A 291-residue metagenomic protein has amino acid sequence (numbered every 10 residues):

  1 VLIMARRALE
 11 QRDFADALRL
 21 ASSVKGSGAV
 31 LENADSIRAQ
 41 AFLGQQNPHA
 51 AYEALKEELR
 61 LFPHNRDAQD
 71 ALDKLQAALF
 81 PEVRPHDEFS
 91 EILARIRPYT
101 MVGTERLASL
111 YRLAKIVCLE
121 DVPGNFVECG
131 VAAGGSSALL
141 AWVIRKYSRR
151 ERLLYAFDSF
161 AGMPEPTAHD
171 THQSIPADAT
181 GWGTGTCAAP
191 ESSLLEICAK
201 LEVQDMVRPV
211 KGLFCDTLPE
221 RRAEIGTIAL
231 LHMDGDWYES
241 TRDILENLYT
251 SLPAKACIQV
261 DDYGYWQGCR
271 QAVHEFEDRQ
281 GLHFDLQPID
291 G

Functional and structural regions predicted by a protein language model:
I3, I37, A71-K74: "A position-specific structural signal for the A-helix of alpha-solenoid helical repeats
S23-V24, E57-E58: Canonical positions in the second alpha-helix
L31, H64-N65: Residue-level recognition of tetratricopeptide repeat
V83-T104, E120-G291: S-adenosylmethionine/decaboxylated-SAM
